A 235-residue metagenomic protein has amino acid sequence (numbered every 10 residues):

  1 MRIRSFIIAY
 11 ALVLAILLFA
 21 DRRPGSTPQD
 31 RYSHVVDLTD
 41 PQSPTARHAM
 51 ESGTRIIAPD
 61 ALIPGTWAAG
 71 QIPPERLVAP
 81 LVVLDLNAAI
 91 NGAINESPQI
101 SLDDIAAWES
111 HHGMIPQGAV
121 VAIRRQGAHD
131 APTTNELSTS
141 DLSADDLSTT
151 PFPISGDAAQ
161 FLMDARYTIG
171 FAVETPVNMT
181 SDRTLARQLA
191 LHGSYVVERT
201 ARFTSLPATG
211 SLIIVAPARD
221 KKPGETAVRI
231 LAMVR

Functional and structural regions predicted by a protein language model:
R2-R235: Active-/binding-site microenvironments in catalytic and ligand-binding cores
